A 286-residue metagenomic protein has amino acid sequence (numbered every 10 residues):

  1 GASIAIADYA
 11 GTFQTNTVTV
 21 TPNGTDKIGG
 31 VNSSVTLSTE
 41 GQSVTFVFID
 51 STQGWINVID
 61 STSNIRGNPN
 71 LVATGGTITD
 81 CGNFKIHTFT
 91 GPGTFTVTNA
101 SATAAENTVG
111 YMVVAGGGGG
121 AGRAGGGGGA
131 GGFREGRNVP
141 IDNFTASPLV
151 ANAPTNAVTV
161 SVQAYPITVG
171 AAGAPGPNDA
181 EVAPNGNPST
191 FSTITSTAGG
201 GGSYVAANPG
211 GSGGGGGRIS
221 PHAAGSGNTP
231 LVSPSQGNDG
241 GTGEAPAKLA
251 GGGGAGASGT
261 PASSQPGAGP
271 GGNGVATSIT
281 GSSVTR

Functional and structural regions predicted by a protein language model:
A2-R286: Glycine-biased low-complexity/repetitive sequence motifs
